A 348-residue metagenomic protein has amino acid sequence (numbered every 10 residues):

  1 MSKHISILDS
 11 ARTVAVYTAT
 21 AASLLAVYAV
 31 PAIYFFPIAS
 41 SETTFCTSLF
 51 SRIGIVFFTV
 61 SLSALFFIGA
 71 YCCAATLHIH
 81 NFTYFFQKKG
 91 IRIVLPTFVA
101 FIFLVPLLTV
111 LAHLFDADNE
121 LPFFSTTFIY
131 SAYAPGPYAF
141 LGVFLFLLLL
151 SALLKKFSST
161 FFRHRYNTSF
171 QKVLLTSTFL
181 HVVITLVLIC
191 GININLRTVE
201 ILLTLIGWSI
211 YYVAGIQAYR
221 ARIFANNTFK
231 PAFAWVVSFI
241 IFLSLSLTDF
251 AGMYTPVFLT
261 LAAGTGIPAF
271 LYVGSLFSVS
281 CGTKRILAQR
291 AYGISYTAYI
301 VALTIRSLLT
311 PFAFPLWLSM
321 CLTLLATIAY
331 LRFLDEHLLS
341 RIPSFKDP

Functional and structural regions predicted by a protein language model:
M1-L186, L196, R285-I286, R290-A291 (+1 more regions): Membrane-cytosol interface segments of multi-pass membrane proteins, especially ER/Golgi lipid-handling enzymes
S6, L49-S63, I129-V143, L188-Y211 (+3 more regions): Interfacial loop-to-helix transition and helix-capping segments at the boundaries of transmembrane helices
A19, V27, C73-A74, H181 (+5 more regions): Hydrophobic alpha-helical segments of integral membrane proteins
A75-L77, N81-Y84, R220-T228, S275-R285: Juxtamembrane membrane-water interface segments of multi-pass membrane proteins, especially cytoplasmic-side
Y166-R222: Loop-centered beta-sheet repeat module
Y212-V213, Q217, I240-L338: Alpha-helical transmembrane segments of multi-pass integral membrane proteins
N226-A234, A302, S319: Sequence termini and other peripheral, non-core segments
P231-L243: Signature aromatic-anchored transmembrane alpha helix within multi-pass, membrane-resident enzymes that catalyze glycan
